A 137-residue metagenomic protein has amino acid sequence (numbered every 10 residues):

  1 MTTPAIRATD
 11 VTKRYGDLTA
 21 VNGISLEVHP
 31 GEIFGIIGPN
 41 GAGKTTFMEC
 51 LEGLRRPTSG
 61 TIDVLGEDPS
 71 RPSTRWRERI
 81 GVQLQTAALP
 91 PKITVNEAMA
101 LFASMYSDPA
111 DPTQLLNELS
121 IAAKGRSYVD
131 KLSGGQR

Functional and structural regions predicted by a protein language model:
F34-I36, M48: Short hydrophobic beta-strand immediately N-terminal to the Walker A/P-loop
P39-G43: Walker A (P-loop) phosphate-binding loop of ABC-type ATPase nucleotide-binding domains
E52: Helix-to-loop junction immediately C-terminal to a conserved catalytic motif
G60-D68, W76: Conserved ABC transporter NBD signature motif
T86, P91-M105: Q-loop/switch helix immediately C-terminal to the Walker
A100, S104, P109-G125: Conserved ABC ATPase "signature" region
